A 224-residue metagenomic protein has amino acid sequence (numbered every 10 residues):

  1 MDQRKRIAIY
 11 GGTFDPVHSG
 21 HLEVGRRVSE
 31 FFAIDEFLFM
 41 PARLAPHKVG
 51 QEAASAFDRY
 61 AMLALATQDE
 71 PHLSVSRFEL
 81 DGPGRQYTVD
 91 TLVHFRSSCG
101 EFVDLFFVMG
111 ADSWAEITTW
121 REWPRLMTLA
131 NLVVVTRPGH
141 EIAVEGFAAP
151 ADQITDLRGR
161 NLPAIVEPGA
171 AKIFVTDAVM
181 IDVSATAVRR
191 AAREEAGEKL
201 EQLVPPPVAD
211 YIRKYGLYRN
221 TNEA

Functional and structural regions predicted by a protein language model:
M1-A224: Nucleotidyltransferase catalytic core that binds NTPs
